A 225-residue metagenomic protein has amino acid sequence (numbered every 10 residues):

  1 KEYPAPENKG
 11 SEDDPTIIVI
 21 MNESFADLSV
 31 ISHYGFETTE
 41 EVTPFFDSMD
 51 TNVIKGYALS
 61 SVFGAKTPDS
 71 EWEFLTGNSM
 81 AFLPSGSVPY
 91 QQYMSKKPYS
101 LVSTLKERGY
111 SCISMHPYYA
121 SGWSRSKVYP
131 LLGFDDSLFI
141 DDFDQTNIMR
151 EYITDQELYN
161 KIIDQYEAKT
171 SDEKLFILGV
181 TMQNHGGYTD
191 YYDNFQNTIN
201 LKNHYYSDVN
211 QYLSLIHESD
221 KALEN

Functional and structural regions predicted by a protein language model:
P4-P15, V19-N225: Solvent-exposed soluble domains appended to multi-pass membrane proteins
